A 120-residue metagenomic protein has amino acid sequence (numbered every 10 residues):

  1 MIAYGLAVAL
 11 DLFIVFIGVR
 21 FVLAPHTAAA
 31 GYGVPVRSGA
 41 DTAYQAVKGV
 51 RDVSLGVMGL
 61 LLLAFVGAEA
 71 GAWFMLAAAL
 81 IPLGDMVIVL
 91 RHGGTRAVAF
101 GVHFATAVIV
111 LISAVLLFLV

Functional and structural regions predicted by a protein language model:
M1-L6, L61-G71, A114-V120: Helix-coil boundary and interhelical linker segments in multi-pass alpha-helical membrane proteins
A3-L23: N-terminal signal-anchor transmembrane alpha helix
L10-F13, A68-A79: Structural signature of hydrophobic alpha-helical transmembrane segments
G18, G59-L61, M86-V87, A114-V115: Alpha-helical transmembrane segments of multipass membrane proteins
L23-T42: Cytosolic, membrane-interface loops and tails of multi-pass inner-membrane proteins
T42-A64, L76-L80, G84: Core segments of alpha-helical transmembrane spans in multipass integral membrane proteins
F65, G84-F100, F118-V120: Membrane-helix boundary connector in multi-pass membrane proteins
G101-L117: Small-residue-rich segments of transmembrane alpha-helices in multi-pass membrane proteins, especially helix faces
